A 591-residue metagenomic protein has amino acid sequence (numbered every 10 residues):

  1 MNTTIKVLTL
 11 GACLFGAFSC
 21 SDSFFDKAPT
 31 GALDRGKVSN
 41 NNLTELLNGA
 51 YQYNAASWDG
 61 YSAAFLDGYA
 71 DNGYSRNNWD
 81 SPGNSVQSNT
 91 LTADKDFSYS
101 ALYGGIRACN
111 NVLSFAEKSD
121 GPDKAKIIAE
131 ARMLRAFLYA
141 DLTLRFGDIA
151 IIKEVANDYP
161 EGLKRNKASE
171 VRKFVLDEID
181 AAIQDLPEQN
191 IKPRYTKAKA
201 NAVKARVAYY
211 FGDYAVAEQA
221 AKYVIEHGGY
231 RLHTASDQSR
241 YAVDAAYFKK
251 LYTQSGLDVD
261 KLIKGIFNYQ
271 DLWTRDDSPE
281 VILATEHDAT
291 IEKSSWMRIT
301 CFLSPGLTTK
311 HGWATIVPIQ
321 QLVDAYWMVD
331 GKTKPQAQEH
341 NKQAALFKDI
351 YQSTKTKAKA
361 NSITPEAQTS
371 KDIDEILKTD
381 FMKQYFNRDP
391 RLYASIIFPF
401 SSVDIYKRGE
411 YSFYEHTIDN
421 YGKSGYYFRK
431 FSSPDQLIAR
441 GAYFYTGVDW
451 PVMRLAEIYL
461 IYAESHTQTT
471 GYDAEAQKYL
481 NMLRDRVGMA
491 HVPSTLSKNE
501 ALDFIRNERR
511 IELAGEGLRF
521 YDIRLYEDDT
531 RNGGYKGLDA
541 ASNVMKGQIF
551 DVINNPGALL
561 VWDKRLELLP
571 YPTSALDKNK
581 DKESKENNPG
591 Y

Functional and structural regions predicted by a protein language model:
M1-T30: Bacterial Sec-dependent N-terminal signal peptides
S19-S21, L102-Y103, F174-L176, Y241 (+8 more regions): Long, intrinsically disordered, low-complexity segments
C20-S62, F386, A575-Y591: Membrane-proximal, proline-rich intrinsically disordered regions
D34, V38-W58, R76-F146, P160-K173 (+8 more regions): Conserved, well-structured interaction surfaces
R145, R172, Y214, Y472-D473: TPR-repeat structural position
P279, V317-R454, G590: Flexible, polar/acidic helix-loop-strand segments at domain edges
